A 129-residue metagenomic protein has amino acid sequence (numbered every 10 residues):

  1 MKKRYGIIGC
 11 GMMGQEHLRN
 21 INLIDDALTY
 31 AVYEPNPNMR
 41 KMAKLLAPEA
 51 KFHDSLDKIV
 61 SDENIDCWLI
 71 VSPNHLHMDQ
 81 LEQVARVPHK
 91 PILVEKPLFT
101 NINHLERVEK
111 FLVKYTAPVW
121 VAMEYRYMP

Functional and structural regions predicted by a protein language model:
M1-A47: N-terminal Rossmann-like dinucleotide-binding module
Y30, N64-D66: Conserved acidic residues
M42-A50, R107-L112: Short, conserved SAM-binding/catalytic segment of Class I S-adenosyl-L-methionine-dependent methyltransferases
K51-N64: Short acidic low-complexity segments
D66-I70, M78-E124: Beta-strand-loop-alpha-helix segment that lines the small-molecule cofactor/substrate pocket of alpha/beta enzymes
P73: Aromatic "clamp/platform" in nucleotide-sugar-dependent glycosyltransferases that forms part of the donor/acceptor
Y127-P129: Oxidoreductase and adenylate-handling cofactor-binding alpha/beta cores
